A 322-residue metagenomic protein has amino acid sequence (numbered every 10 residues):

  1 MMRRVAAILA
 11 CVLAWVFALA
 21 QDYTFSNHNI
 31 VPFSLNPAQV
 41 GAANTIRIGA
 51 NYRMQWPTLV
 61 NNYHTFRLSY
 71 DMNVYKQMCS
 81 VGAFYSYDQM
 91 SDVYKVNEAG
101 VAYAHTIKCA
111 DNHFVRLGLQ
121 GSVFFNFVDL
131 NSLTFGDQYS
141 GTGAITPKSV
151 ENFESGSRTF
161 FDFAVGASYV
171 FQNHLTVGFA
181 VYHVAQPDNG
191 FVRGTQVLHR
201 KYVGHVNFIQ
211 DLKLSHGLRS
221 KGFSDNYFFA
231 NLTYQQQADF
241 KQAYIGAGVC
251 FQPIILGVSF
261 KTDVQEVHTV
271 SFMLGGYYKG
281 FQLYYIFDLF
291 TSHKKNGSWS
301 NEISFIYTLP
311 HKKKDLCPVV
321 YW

Functional and structural regions predicted by a protein language model:
M1, A20-Q21: Absolute protein N-terminus
M1-V5, C109-D111: Positively charged n-region of N-terminal signal peptides that target proteins for export
V5-A6, T24: Generic extreme N-terminus detector
A7-I8, A18: Cleavable N-terminal signal peptides
V12-L13, A185: Short, glycine/serine-rich, charged loops/turns that create anion-binding and catalytic segments at active sites
L13-A20: Sec/Tat signal peptide C-region and signal peptidase I cleavage site
Q21-W322: Subset of outer-membrane beta-barrel
